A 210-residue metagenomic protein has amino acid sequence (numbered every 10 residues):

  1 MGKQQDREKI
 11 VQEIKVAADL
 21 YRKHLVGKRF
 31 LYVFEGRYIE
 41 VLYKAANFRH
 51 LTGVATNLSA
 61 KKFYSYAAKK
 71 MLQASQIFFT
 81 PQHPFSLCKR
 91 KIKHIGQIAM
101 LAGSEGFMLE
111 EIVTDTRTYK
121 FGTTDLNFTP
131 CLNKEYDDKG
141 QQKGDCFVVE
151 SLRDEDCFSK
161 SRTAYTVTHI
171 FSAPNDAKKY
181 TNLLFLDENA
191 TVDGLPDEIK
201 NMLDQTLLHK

Functional and structural regions predicted by a protein language model:
M1-R117, G122, S172-K210: An acidic, glycine-rich, mixed-charge low-complexity segment common to nucleic-acid enzymes
D125, T129-A190: Compact beta-sheet-dominated globular domain cores
